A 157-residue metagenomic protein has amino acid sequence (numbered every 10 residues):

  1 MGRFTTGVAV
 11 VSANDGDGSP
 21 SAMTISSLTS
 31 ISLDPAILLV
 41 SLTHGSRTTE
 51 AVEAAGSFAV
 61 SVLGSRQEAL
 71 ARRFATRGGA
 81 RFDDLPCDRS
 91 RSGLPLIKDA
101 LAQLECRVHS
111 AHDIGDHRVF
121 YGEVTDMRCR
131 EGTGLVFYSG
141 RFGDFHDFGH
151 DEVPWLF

Functional and structural regions predicted by a protein language model:
M1-F157: Basic, polyanion-binding surface patches
